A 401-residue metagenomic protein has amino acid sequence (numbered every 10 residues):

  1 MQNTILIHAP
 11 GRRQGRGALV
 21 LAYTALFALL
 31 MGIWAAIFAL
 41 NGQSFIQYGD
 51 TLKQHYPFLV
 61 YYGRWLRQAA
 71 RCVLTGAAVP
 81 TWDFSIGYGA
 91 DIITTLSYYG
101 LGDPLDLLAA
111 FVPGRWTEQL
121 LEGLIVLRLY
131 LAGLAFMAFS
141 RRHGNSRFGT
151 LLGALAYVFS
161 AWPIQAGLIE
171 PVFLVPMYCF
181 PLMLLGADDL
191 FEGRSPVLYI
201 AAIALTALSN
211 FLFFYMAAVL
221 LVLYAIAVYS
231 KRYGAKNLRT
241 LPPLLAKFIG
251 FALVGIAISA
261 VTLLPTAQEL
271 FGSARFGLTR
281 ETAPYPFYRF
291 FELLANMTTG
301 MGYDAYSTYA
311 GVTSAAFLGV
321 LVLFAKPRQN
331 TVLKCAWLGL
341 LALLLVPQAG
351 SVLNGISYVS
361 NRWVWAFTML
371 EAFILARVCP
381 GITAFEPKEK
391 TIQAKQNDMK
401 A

Functional and structural regions predicted by a protein language model:
M1-L40, P243, K247: Start-transfer (signal-anchor) and selected internal transmembrane alpha helices of multi-pass inner/ER membrane
A9-R13, R142-H143, D188-L198, V228-P243 (+1 more regions): Membrane-interface junctions at the ends of membrane-embedded or membrane-associated helices
A18-L26, L124, F148-G153, P176 (+11 more regions): Alpha-helical transmembrane segments of integral membrane proteins
L30-G133, L155-M177, L270-R275, T282-D304: Membrane-interface coil-to-helix junctions
K53-C72, S97, P104, P243-A336 (+2 more regions): Periplasmic/ER-lumenal interhelical loops and adjacent helix-loop junctions in multi-pass membrane proteins
G123-L131, L174-L182, A218, G311-A316 (+1 more regions): Membrane-embedded alpha-helical segments of multi-pass membrane proteins, especially the transmembrane helices
L129-H143, R147-K231, K247-A267, G272 (+1 more regions): Membrane-embedded helix bundles of polyisoprenyl
R194, F213, C335-L345, V352-N354 (+1 more regions): Contiguous transmembrane helix-bundle modules in multi-pass membrane proteins
